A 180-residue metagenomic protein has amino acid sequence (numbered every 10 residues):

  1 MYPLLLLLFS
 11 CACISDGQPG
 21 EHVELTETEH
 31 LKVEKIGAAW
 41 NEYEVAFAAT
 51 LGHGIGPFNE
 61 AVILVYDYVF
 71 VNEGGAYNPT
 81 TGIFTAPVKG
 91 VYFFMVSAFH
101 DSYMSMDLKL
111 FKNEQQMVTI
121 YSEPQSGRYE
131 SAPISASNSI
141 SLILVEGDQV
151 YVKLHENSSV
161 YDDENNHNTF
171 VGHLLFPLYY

Functional and structural regions predicted by a protein language model:
M1-V71, G75, P177-Y180: Assembly "stalks" and propeptides
F9, A98-E146, Y151, H155 (+1 more regions): Terminal beta-strand-rich extracellular "head" domains that mediate receptor/glycan or other ligand binding
A46, S105-D107, T169: Exposed beta-strand and adjacent loop surfaces of beta-rich binding modules that mediate intermolecular recognition
A48-T50, V65, I83-T85, S141-I143: Generic structural detector for well-ordered beta-strands
Y68-N78, Q125-P133: Extracellular beta-rich ligand/substrate-recognition surface
N72, A76-K109: Beta-rich globular "head" domains
V160-Y180: C-terminal interaction-tip segments
